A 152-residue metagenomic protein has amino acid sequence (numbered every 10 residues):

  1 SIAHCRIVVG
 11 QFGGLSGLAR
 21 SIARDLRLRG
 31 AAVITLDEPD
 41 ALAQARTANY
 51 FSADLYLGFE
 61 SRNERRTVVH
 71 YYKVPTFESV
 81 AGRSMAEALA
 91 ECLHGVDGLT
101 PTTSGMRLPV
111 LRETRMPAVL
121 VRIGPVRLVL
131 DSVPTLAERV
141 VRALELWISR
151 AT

Functional and structural regions predicted by a protein language model:
I2-T152: Active-site-proximal helix/loop segments of hydrolytic enzymes
